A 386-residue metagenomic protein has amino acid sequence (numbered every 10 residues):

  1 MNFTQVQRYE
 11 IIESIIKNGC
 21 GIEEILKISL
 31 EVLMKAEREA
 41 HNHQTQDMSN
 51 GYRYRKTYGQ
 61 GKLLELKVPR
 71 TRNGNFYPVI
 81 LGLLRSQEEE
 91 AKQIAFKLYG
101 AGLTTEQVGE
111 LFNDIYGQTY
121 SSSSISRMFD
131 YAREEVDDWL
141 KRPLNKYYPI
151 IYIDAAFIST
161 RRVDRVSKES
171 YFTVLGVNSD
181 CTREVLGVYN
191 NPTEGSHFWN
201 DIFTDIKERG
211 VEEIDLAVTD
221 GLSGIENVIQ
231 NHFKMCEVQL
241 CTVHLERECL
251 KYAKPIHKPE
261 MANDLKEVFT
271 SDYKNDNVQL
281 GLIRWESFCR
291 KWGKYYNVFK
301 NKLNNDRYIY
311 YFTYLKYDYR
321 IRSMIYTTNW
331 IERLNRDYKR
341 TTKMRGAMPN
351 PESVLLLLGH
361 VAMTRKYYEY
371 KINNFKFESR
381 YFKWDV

Functional and structural regions predicted by a protein language model:
M1-F3, E267, S271-V386: Acidic/histidine-rich catalytic cores and adjacent linkers of DNA breakage/strand-transfer/modification proteins
M1-L83: Short, conserved DNA-binding cores of transcription-related domains
F3-Q7, L26-S29, T45, R53 (+1 more regions): Electropositive nucleic-acid engagement tracts
S14, K97, L140-L144, R162-V166 (+2 more regions): Replace "in large, NTP-powered and nucleic-acid-processing enzymes" with "in large, NTP-powered factors and other
M48-A101, G117-D130, K146: Basic, short loop/linker segments at the boundary and entry of helix-turn-helix/winged-helix-like folds
K67-R72, V79-R85, Q118, Y131-V218 (+4 more regions): RNase H-like nuclease fold core
L216-S223, V228-K266: Conserved beta-strand -> loop -> alpha-helix junction used to position metal-binding or nucleic-acid-contacting
